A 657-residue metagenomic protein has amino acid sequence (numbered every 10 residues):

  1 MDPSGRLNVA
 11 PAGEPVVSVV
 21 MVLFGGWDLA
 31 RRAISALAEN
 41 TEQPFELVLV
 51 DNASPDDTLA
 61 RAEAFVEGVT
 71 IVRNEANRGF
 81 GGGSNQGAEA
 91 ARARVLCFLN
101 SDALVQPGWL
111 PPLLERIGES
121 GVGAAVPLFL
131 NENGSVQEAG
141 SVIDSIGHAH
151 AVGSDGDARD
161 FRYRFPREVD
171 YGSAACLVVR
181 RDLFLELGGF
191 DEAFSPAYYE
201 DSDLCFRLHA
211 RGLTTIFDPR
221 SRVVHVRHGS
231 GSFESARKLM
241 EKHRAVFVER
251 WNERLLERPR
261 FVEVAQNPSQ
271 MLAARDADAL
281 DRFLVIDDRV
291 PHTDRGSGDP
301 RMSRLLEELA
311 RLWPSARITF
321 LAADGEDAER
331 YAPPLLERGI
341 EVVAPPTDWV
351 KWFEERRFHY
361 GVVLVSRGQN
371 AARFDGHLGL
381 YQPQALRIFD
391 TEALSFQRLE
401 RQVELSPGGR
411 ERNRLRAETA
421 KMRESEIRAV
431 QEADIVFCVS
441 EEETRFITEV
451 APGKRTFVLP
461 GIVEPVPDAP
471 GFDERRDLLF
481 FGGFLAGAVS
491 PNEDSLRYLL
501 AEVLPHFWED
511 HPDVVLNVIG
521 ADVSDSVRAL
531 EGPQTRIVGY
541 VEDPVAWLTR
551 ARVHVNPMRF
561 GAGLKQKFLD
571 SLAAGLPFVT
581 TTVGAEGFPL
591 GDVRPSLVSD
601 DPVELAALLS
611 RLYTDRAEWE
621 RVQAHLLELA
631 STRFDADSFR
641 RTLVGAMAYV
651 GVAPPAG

Functional and structural regions predicted by a protein language model:
M1-E14, G123-A124, N133-G134, H150-E168 (+3 more regions): C-terminal, non-catalytic tails of nucleotide-sugar-dependent glycosyltransferases
S35-P44: Short, acidic, metal-binding catalytic loop of nucleotide-sugar glycosyltransferases
D51-A60, A76: A conserved acidic beta->alpha catalytic loop
N74-A91, S101: Glycine-rich, basic loop-to-helix element that forms the pyrophosphate-binding segment of sugar-nucleotide handling
G81, E89, V136-E138, V142-A151 (+3 more regions): A recurrent flexible, glycine/aromatic-enriched loop bordering the glycosyltransferase active site that acts as
L96: Short aromatic/hydrophobic "clamp" motif used to bind/position activated sugar donors
A103-I143: Conserved donor NDP-sugar-binding/catalytic core segment of glycosyltransferases
D294, G298-E307, F320, Q431-C438 (+1 more regions): Conserved catalytic-core segment of nucleotide-activated headgroup transferases in glycan assembly
